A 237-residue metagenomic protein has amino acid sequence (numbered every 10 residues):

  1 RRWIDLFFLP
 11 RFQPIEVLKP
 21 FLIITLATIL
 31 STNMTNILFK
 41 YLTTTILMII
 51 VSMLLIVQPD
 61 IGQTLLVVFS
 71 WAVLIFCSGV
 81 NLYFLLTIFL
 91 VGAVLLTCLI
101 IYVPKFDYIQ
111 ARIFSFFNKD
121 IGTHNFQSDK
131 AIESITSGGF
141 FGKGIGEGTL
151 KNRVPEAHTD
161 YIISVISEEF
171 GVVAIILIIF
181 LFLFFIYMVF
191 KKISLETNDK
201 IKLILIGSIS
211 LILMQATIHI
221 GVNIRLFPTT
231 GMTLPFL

Functional and structural regions predicted by a protein language model:
R1-P59, I220-F236: Membrane-helix boundary/helix-loop-helix interface segments in multi-pass membrane proteins
W3, I88-I176: Hydrophobic, glycine- and aromatic-enriched re-entrant/interface helices and adjoining loop segments
V17-A27, V67-W71, F180-L183, G207: Alpha-helical transmembrane segments of multi-pass membrane proteins
K19, E169-V189: Hydrophobic alpha-helical transmembrane segments
L26-T35, A72-N81, L183-S194: Structural signal for the C-terminal ends of transmembrane alpha-helices and the immediately following loop
L38-I56, I61-Y102: Hydrophobic alpha-helical segments of polytopic membrane proteins
L65, S70-F84, L150-A174, T233-L237: Interfacial segments of multi-pass membrane proteins
K191-G231, L237: Loop-to-helix entry and N-terminal half of a specific, functionally important transmembrane alpha helix in multi-pass
